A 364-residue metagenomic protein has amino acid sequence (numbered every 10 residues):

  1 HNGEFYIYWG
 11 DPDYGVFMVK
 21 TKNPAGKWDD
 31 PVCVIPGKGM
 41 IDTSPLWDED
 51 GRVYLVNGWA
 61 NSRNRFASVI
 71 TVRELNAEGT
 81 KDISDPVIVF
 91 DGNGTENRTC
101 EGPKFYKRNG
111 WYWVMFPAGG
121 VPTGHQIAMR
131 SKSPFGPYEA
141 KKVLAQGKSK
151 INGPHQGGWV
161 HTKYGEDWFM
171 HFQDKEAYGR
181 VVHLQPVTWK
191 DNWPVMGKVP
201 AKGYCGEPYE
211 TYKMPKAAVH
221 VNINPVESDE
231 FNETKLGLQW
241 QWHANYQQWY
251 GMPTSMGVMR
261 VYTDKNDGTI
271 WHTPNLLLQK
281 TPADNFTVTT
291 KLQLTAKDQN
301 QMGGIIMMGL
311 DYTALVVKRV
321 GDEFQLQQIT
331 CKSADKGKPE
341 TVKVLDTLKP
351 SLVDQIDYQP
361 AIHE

Functional and structural regions predicted by a protein language model:
H1-E364: Carbohydrate-active catalytic/glycan-binding domains of CAZyme proteins, especially the secreted or lumenal ectodomains
